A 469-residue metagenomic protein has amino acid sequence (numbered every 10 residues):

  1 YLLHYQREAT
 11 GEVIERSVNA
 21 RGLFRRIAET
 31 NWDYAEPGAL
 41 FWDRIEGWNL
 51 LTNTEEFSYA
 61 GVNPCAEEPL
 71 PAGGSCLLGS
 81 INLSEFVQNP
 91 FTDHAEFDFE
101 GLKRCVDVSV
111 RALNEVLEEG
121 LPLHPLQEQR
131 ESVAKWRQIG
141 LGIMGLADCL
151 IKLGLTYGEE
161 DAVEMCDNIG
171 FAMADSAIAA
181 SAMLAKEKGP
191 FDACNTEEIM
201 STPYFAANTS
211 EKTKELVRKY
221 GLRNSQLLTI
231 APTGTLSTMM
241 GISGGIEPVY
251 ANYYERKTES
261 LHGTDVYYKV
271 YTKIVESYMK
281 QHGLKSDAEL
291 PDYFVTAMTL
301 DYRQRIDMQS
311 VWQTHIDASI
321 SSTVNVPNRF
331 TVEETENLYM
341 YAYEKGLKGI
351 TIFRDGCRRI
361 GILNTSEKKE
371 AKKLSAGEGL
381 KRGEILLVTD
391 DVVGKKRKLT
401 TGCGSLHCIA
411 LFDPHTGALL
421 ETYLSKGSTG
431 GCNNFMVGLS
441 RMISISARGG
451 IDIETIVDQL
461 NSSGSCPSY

Functional and structural regions predicted by a protein language model:
Y1-F57, S80, Q88-D93, I143-T213: Conserved, charged catalytic cores of large soluble enzymes
Y1-Q6, L228, V392-T401: Short acidic-hydrophobic surface loop/beta-edge motif
N31-V133, I143-L153, I242, E247-H282 (+4 more regions): Function-dense linear segments that define catalytic or interfacial modules in macromolecule-processing proteins
A60, A66-P69, L113, L117-L121 (+5 more regions): Catalytic alpha/beta core of large soluble enzyme barrels
C105-R130, A134, T156-T233, I320-S321 (+1 more regions): Internal maturation/activation junctions in enzymes
L153-E159, I320-S322, G346-R359, R448-S463: Glycine-rich phosphate/pyrophosphate-binding loops and their adjacent beta-strand/loop elements at enzyme active sites
E211-K219, N364-S405: Short, Gly/Pro- and small/polar-rich lid/capping loops
S463-Y469: C-terminal binding/interaction regions
